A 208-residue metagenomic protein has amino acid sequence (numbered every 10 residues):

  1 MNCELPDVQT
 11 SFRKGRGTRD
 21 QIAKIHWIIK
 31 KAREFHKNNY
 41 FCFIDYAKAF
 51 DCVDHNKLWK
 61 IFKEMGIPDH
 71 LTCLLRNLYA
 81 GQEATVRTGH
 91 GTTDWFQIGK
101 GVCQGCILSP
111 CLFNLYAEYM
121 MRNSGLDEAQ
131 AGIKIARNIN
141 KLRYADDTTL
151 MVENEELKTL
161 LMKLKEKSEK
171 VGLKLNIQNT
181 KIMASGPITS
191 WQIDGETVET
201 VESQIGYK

Functional and structural regions predicted by a protein language model:
M1-K208: Nucleotidyl polymerases of mobile genetic elements and RNA viruses
